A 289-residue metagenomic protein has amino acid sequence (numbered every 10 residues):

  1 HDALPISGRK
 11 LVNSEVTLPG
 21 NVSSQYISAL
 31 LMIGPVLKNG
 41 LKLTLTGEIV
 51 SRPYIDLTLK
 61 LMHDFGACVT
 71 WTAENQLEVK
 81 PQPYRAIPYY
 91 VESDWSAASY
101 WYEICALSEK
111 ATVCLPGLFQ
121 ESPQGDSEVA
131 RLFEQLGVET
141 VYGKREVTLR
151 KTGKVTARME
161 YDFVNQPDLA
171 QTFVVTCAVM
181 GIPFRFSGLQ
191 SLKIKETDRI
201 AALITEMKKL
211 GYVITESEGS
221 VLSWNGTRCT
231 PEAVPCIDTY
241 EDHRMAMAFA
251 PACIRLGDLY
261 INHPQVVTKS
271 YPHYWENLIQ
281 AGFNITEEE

Functional and structural regions predicted by a protein language model:
H1-E289: Short, structured segments at the rim of ligand-binding sites
